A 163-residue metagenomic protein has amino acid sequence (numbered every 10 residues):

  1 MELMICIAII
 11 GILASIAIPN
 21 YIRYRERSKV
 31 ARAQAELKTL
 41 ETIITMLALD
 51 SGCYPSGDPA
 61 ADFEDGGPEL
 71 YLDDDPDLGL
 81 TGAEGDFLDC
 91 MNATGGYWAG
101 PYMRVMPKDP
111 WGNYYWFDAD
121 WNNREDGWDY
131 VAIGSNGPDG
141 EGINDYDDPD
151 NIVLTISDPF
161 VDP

Functional and structural regions predicted by a protein language model:
M1-R25, K29, T39-E41: N-terminal single-pass transmembrane signal-anchor helix
I44-P101: Short, glycine/small-hydrophobic-rich surface segments
L47, M106, N136: Calcium-binding motifs, dominated by EF-hand helix-loop-helix domains
G96-V105, D109-N113: Active-site Gly/Thr loop motif
P110-P163: Short, surface-exposed interaction loops/tails
